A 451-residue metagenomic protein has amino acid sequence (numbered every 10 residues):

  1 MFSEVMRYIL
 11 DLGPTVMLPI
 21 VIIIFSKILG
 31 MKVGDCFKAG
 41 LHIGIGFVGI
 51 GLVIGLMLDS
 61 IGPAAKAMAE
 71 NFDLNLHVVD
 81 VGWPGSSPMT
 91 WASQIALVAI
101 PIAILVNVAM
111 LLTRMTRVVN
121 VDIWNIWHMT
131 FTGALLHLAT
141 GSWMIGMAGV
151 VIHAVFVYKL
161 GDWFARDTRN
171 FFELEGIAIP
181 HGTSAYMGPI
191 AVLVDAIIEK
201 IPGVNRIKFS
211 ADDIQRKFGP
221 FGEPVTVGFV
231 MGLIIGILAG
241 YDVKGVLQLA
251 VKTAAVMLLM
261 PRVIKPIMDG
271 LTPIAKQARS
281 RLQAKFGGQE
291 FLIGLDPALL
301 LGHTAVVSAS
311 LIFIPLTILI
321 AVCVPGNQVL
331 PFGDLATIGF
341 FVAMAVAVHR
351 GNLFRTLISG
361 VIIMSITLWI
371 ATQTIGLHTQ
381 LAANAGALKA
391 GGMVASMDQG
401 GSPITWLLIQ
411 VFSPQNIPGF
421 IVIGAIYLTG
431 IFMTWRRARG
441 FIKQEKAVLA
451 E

Functional and structural regions predicted by a protein language model:
M1-E4, L58-P63, V78-T90, I104-T116 (+3 more regions): Short juxtamembrane and helix-loop transition motifs at transmembrane-helix boundaries in membrane proteins
M1-V53, Q94-L292, V346-R355, T379-E451: Signature of multi-pass transmembrane helix bundles
Y8-L18, S87-P101, T304-V307, V324-A336: Structural signature of hydrophobic alpha-helical transmembrane segments
A39, G46-L97: Membrane helical hairpin/interfacial module
G55-G62, L138-G141, D296-A298, I370-A385: Hydrophobic alpha-helical transmembrane segments in multi-pass integral membrane proteins
F72-V78, V98-I104, I123-T130, V150-I152 (+4 more regions): Mid-membrane cores of alpha-helical transmembrane segments in multi-pass membrane proteins, especially transporters
H77-P101, L292-L311, L381-A390: C-terminal halves and exits of single transmembrane alpha-helices
L112-T116, G294-L377: Hydrophobic alpha-helical bundle architecture
